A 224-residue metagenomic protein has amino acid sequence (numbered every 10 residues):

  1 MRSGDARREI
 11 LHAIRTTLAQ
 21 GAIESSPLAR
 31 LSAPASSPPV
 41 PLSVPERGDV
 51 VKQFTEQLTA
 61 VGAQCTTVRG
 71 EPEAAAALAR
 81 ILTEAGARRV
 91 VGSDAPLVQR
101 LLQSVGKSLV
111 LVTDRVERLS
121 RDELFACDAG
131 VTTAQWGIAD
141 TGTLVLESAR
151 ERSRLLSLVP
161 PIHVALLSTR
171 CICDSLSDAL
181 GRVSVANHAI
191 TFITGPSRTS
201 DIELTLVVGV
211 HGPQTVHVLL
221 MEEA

Functional and structural regions predicted by a protein language model:
M1-A224: The feature marks the mature, well-folded catalytic cores of soluble enzymes
